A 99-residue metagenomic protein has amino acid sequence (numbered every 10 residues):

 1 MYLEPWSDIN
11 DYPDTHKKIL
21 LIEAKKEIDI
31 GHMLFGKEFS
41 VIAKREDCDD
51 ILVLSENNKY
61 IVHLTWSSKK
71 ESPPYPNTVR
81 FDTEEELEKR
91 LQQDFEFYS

Functional and structural regions predicted by a protein language model:
M1-K37: Negatively charged, low-complexity tracts enriched in Asp/Glu with abundant Ser/Thr
M1-Y2, A24, L54-V62: Generic structural signal for short, solvent-exposed loop/turn connectors between secondary structure elements
Y12, R45, T65-S67: Short, solvent-exposed coil/turn elements at secondary-structure transition points
E27-N58: Amphipathic, interaction-prone secondary-structure segments
Y60-S99: Helix-rich interaction surfaces within compact, conserved domain-sized segments that mediate assembly or partner
